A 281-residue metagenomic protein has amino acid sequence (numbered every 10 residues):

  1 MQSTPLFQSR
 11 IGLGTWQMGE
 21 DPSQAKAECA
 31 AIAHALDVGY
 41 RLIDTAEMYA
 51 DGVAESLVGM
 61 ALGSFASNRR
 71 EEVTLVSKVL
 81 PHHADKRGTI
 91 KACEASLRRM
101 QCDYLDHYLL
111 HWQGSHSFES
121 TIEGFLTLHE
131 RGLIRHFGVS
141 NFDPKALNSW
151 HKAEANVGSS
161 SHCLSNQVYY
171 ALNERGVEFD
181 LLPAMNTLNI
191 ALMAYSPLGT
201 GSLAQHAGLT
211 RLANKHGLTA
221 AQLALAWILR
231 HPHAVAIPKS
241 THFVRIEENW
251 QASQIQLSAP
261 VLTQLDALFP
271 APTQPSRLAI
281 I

Functional and structural regions predicted by a protein language model:
M1, L57-G63, A92-E94, R175-D180: Alpha-helical scaffolding within the catalytic cores of extracellular/periplasmic polymer-degrading hydrolases
M1-V73, I280-I281: N-terminal binding-site loop/beta-alpha segment at the start of enzyme catalytic domains that lines or forms
L6-I11, G39-L42, R69-V73, C102-D106 (+4 more regions): Short, well-ordered coil/turn segments that N-cap beta-strands
G14-K26, S77-R87, H111, H116: Active-site mouth loops of central-metabolism enzymes
P22-A35, D85-M100, S120-T121, L147-S149: Short, acidic/polar
R70-H83, H107-H111, N141, Q167-Y170: A short, structured active-site edge motif that brings together acidic residues
T89-L110, L128-R131: CE4/NodB-like, metal-dependent polysaccharide N-deacetylase domain that modifies extracellular/periplasmic N-acetylated
Q113-I281: Beta/alpha (TIM)-barrel catalytic core signal, keyed to glycine-rich beta->alpha loops juxtaposed to Asp/Glu that bind
